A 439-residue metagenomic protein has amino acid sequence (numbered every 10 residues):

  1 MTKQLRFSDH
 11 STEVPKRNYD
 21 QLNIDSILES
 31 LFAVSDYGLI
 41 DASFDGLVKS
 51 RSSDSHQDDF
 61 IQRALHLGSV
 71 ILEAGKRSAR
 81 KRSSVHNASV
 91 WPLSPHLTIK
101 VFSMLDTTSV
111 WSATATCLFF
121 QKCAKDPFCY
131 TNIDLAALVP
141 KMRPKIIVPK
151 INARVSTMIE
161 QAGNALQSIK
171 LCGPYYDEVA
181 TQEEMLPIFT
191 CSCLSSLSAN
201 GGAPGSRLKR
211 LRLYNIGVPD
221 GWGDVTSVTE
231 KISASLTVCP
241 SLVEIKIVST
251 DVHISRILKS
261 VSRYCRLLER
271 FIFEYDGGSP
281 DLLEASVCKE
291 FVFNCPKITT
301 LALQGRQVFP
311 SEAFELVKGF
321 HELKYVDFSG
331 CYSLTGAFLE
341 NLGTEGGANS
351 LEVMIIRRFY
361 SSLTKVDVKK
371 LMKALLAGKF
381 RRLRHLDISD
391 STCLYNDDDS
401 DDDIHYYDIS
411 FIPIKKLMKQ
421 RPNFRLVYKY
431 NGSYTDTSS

Functional and structural regions predicted by a protein language model:
T2-S439: The conserved beta-strand core of Leucine-Rich Repeat
